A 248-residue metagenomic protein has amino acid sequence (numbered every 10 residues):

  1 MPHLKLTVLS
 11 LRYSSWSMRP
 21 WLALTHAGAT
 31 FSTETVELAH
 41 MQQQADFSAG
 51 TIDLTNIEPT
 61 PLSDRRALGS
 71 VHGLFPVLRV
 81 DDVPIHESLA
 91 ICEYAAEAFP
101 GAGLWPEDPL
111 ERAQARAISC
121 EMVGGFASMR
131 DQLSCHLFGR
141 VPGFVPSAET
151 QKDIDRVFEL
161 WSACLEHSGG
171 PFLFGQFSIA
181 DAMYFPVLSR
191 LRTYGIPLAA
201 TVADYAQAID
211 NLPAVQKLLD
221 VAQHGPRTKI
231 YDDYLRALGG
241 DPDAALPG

Functional and structural regions predicted by a protein language model:
M1-P146: GST-like domain detector, emphasizing the conserved glutathione-binding G-site in the N-terminal thioredoxin-like
Q42-A45, D210, T228-K229: Short Asp/Glu-rich motifs
A96, V187-L188, L219: Active-site-flanking alpha-helical
E121-M122, L212, G225-T228: A short structural micro-motif
F126-P213: GST-like fold's C-terminal all-alpha helical module
A222-G248: Acidic/histidine-enriched, glycine/proline-rich intrinsically disordered or flexible terminal extensions
